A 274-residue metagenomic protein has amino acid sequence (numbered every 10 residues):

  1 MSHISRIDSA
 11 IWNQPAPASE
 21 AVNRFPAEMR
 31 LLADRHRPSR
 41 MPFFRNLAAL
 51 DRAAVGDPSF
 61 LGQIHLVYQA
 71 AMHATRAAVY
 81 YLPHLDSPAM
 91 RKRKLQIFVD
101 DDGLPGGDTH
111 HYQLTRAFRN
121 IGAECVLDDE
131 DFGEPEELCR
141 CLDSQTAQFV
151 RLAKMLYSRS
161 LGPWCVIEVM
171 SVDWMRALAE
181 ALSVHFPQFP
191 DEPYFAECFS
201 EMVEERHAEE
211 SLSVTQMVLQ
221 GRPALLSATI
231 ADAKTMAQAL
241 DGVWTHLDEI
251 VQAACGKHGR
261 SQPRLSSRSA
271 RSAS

Functional and structural regions predicted by a protein language model:
S2-S274: Non-heme di-metal
